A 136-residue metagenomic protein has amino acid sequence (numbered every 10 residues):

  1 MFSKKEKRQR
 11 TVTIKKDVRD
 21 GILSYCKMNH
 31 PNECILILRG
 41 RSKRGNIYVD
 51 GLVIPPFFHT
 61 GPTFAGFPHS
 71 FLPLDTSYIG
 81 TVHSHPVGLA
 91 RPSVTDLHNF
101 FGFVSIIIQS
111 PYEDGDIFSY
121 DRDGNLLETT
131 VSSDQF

Functional and structural regions predicted by a protein language model:
M1-Y78, P86-F136: Conserved beta-strand-loop surface patch within small alpha/beta domains used for substrate/adaptor or ligand engagement
